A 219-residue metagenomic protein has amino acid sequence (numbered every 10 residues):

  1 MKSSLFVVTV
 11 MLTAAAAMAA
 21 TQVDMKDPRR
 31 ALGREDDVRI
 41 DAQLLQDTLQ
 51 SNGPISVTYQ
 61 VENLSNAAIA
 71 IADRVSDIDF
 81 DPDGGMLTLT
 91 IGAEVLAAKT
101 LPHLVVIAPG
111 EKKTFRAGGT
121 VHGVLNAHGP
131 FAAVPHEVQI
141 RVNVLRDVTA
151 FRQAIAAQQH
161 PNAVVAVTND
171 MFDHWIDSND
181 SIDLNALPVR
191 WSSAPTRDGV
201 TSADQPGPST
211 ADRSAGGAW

Functional and structural regions predicted by a protein language model:
V10-A20: Hydrophobic h-region of N-terminal signal peptides that target proteins for export in Gram-negative bacteria
T21-S51: Low-complexity, acidic Ser/Thr/Pro/Gly-rich terminal tails and inter-domain linkers that flank the onset of structured
L45-D47, L101-I107, G129: Beta-strand-rich interaction surfaces with strong enrichment in secreted/lumenal proteins
S51-N52, A108-K112, G118: Solvent-exposed, conformationally flexible loop/turn segments
N52-T58: Short, solvent-exposed loop/turn segments enriched in Ser/Thr/Gly
Y59-N66: Asparagine-centered strand-capping/turn motif at beta-strand->loop junctions
N66-K112: The feature marks short-to-medium sequence segments in extracytoplasmic or secretory-pathway proteins
V121-G199: Terminal connector regions
